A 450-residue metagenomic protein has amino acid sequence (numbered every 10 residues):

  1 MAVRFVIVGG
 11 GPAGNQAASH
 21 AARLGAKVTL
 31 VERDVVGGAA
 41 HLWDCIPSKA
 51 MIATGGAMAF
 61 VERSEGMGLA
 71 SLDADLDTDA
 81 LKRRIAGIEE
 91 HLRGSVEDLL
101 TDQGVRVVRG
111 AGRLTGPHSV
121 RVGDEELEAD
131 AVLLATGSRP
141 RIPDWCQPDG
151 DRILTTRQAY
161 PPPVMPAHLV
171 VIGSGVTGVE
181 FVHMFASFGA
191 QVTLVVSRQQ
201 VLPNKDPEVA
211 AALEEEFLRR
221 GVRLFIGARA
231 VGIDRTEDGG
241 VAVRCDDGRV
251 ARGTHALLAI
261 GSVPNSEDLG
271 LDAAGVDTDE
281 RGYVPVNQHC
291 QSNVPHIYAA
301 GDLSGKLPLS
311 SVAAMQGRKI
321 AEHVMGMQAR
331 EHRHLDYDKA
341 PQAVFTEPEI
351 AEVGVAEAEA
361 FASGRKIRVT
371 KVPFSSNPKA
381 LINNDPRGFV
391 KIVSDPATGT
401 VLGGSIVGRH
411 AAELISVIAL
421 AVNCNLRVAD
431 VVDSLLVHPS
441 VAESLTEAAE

Functional and structural regions predicted by a protein language model:
A2-V3, P12, S19-A26, V31-M165 (+7 more regions): Glycine-rich flavin
V6-D34, A39, I46, A50-A57 (+3 more regions): Flexible, glycine-rich terminal cap/loop adjacent to redox cofactors in electron-transfer oxidoreductases
V6-V8, G112, L127-G137, V171-I172 (+5 more regions): Short hydrophobic core segments
G14, G175-G178, A313: Catalytic nucleophile loop
A18, A22, V182-S187: Gly/Ala-rich phosphate-binding loop of Rossmann-like dinucleotide-binding domains, activating on the conserved
R106-V108, L154, R223-F225, R368-T370: General small-molecule cofactor/ligand-binding pocket signal
C146-M165, V250-A329: FAD-site-proximal beta/loop scaffold in flavoenzymes
